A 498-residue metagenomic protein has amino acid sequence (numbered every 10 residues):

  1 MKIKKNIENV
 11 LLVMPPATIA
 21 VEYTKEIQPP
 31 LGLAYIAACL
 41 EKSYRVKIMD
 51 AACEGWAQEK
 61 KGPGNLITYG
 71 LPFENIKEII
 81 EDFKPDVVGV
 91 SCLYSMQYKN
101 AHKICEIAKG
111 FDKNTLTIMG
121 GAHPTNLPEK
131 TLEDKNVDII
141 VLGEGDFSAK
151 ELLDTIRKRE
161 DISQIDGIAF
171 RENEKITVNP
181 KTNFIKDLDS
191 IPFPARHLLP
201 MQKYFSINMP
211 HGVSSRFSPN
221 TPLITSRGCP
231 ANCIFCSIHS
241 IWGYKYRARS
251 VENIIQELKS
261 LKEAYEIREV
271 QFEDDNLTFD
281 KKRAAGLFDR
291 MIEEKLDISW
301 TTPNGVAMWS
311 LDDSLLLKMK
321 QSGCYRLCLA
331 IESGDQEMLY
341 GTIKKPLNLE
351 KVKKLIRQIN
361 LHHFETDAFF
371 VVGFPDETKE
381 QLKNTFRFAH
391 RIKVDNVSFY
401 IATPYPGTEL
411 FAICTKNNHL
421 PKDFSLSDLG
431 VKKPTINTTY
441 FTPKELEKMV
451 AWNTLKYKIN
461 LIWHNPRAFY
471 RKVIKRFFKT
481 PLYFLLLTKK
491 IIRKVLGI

Functional and structural regions predicted by a protein language model:
K2-I7, L11, P16-T24, N65 (+1 more regions): N-terminal [4Fe-4S]-dependent radical SAM core
K4, V10-Y23, Q28, M49 (+6 more regions): C-terminal accessory regions of radical SAM enzymes
Q28, P194-F369, R387: Radical SAM [4Fe-4S] cluster-binding motif and immediate context
Q28-C39: Short catalytic helix/loop segments, enriched in acidic residues and glycine and frequently bearing histidine
C39-D187, I401-T403, G407: Glycine-rich beta-alpha loop elements in corrinoid/cobalamin-binding modules across cobalamin-dependent enzymes
A52, D275-D280, G305-A307, V372-D376 (+1 more regions): Short, solvent-exposed turn/loop segments enriched in Gly/Ser/Thr/Pro and often Arg
K130-S148, K318-R326, N384-F399: Structural recognition of alpha->loop->beta junctions
